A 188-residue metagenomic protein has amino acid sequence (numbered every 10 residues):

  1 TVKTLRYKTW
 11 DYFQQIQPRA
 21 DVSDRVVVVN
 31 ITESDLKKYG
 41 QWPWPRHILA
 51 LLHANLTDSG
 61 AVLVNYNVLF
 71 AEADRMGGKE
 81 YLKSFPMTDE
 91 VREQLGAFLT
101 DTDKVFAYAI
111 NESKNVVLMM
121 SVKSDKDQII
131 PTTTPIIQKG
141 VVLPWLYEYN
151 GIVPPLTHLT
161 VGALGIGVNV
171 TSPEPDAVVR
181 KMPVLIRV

Functional and structural regions predicted by a protein language model:
T1-V188: Non-transmembrane functional regions of envelope-associated proteins
